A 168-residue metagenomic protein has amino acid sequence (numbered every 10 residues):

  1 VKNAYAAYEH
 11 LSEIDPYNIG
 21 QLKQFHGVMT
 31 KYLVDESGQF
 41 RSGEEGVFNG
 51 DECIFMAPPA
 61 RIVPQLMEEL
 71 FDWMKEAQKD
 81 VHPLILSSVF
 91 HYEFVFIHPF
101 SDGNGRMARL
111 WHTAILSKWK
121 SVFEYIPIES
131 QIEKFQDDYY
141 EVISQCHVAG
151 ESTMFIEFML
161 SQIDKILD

Functional and structural regions predicted by a protein language model:
V1-D168: FIC/Doc superfamily catalytic core
